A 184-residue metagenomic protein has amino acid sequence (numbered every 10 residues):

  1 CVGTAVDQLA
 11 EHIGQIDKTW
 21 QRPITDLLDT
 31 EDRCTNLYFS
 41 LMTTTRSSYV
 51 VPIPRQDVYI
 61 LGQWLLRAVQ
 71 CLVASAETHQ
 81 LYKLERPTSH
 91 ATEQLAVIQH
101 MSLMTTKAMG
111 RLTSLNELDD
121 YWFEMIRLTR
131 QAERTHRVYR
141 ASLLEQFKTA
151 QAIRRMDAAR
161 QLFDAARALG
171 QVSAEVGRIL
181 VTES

Functional and structural regions predicted by a protein language model:
C1-S184: Cytosolic, long alpha-helical scaffolding segments
